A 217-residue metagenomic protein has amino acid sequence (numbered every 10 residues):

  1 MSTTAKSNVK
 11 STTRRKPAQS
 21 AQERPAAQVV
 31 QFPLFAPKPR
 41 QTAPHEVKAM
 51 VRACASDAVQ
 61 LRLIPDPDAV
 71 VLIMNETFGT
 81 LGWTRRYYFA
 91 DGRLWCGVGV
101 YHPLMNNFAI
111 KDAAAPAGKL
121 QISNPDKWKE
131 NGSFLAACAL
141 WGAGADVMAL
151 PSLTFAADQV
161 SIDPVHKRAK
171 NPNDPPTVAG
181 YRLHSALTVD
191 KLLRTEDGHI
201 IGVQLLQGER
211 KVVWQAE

Functional and structural regions predicted by a protein language model:
S2-L61: N-terminal, Lys/Arg- and Ser/Thr-rich interaction peptides
K16, R24, F32, A36-K38 (+6 more regions): Intrinsic-disorder/low-complexity coil detector
Q41-F89: Strand-helix-loop interaction patch of compact alpha/beta domains
D68-E217: Positively charged, aromatic-enriched nucleic acid-contacting surfaces
